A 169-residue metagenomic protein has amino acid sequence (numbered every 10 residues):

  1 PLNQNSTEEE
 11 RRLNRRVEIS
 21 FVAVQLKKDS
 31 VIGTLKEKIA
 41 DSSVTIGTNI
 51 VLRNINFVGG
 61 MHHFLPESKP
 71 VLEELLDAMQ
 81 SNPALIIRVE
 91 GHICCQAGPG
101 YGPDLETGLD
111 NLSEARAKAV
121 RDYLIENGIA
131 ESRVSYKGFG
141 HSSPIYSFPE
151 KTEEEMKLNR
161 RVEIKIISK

Functional and structural regions predicted by a protein language model:
P1-A23, I93-K169: Periplasmic OmpA-like peptidoglycan-binding domain that tethers envelope proteins to the cell wall
Q4-R88, G100, T152-E154, S168-K169: Periplasmic peptidoglycan-binding/tethering modules of Gram-negative envelope proteins
